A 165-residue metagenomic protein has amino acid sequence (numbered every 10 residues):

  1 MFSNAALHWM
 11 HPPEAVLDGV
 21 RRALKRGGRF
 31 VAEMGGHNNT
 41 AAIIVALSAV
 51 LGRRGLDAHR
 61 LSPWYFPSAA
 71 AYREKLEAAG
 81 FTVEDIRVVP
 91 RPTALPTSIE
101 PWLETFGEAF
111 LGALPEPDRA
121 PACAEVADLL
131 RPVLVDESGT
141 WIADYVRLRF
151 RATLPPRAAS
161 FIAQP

Functional and structural regions predicted by a protein language model:
F2: A conserved beta-strand element that flanks and buttresses the S-adenosyl-L-methionine
H8-M10: A short His-aromatic
E14-R29: A short glycine-rich, Lys/Arg-flanked "PGG" loop and its adjoining helix->strand segment in the class I
R29-R54: Conserved class I S-adenosyl-L-methionine
W64-A79: Short alpha-helix
A79, E84-E137: C-terminal helical/coil "lid" or tail adjacent to the Rossmann-like core of SAM-dependent
A79-F81, E104-E108, R147-I162: Core SAM-dependent methyltransferase catalytic element
P165: Cationic, low-complexity basic patches in intrinsically disordered or flexible, solvent-exposed regions
